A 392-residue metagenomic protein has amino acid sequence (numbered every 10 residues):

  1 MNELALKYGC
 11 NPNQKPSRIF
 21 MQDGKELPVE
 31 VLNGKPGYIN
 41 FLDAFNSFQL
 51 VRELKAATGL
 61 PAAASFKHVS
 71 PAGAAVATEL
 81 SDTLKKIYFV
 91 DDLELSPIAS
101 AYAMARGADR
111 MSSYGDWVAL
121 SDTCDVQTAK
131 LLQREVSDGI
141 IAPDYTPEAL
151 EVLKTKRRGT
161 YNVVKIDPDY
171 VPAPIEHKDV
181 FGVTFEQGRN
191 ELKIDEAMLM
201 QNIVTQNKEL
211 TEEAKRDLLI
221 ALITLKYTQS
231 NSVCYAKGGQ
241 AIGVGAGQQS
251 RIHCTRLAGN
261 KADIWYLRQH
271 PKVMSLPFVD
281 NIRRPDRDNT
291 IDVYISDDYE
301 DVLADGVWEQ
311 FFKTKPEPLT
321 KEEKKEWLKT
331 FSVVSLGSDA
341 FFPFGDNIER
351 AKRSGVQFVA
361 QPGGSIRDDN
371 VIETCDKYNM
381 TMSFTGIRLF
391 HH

Functional and structural regions predicted by a protein language model:
M1-M198, A214-S232: Active-site loops and adjacent core secondary-structure elements that bind or stabilize anionic groups
E53, Y227, I264-R268, R353: Conserved helix-loop functional segments at active or binding sites
A57-S65, V163-I166, S230-K237, L267-F278 (+1 more regions): Flexible, glycine/charged-enriched surface loops at secondary-structure junctions
S70, C124, K237-Q240, F342 (+1 more regions): Active-site-proximal loop/turn and secondary-structure-junction residues that shape catalytic pockets, frequently
A72-M111, I242-F341: Glycine- and Gly-Pro-enriched alpha-helical subdomains that act as flexible, kink-prone "lid/hinge" or packing modules
D116, L120-S121, R134-V164, D169-V171 (+5 more regions): C-terminal binding/interaction regions
P174-L210, R268-I291: Substrate-contacting helices/loops that form the catalytic groove of nucleic-acid and nucleotide-polymer processing
I220, T228, Y235-G238, G245 (+1 more regions): Nucleic-acid 5′ end/cap handling module spanning
